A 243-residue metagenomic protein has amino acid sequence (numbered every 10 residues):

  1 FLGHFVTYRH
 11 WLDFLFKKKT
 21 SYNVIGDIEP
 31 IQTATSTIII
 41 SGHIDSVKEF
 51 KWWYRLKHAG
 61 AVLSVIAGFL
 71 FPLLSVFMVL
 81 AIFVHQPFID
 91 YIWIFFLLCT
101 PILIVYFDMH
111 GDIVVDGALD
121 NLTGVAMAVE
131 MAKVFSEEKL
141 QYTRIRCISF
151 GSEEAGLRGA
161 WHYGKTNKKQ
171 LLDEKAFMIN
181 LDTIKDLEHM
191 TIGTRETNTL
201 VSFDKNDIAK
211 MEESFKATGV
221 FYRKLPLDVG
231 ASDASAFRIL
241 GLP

Functional and structural regions predicted by a protein language model:
F1, L63-F69, I92-F95: Alpha-helical transmembrane segments of polytopic membrane proteins
G3-I25, S46-K48, L80-F203, P226-G230 (+1 more regions): Acidic/histidine-rich catalytic neighborhood of metal-dependent amide-processing enzymes
I25-A34, G42: Short beta-strand-to-loop junctions in surface cap/lid or active-site-entrance loops
S36-F50: Juxtamembrane amphipathic/hinge helix adjacent to a transmembrane helix
E49-F69: Cytosolic-side membrane-insertion boundary helix
V65-A81: Canonical alpha-helical transmembrane segments of integral membrane proteins
K216-K224: A local structural motif
A234-L240: Short helices/loops that flank or line small-molecule/ion binding pockets
